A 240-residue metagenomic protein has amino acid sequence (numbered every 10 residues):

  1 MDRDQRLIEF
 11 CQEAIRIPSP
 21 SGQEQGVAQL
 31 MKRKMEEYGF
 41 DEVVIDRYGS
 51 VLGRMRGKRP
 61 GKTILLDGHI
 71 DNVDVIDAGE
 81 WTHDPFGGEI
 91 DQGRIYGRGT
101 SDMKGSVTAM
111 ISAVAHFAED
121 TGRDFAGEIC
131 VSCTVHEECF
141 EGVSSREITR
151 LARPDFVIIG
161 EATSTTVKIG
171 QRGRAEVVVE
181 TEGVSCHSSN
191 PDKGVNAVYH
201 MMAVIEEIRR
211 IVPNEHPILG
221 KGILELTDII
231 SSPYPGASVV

Functional and structural regions predicted by a protein language model:
M1-L65, H69-V75: N-terminal helical capping/dimerization or prosegment-like subdomains of hydrolases acting on amide or phosphate bonds
E13, S112-E119, A203-R209: Short glycine/serine- and small hydrophobic-enriched flexible loop segments
V43, G53, G88-I90, L226-I229: A structural signal for short hydrophobic beta-strand segments in well-ordered beta-sheet cores
K62-C130: Active-site metal-coordination/substrate-binding segment of hydrolases, especially metallo-dependent peptidases
M103-R172, E176, Y234: Acidic/histidine-rich catalytic neighborhood of metal-dependent amide-processing enzymes
T166-H200: Metal-dependent peptidase/peptidase-like ectodomains
P191-V240: Acidic-enriched catalytic cores of C-N bond-cleaving enzymes acting on peptides and small amides
